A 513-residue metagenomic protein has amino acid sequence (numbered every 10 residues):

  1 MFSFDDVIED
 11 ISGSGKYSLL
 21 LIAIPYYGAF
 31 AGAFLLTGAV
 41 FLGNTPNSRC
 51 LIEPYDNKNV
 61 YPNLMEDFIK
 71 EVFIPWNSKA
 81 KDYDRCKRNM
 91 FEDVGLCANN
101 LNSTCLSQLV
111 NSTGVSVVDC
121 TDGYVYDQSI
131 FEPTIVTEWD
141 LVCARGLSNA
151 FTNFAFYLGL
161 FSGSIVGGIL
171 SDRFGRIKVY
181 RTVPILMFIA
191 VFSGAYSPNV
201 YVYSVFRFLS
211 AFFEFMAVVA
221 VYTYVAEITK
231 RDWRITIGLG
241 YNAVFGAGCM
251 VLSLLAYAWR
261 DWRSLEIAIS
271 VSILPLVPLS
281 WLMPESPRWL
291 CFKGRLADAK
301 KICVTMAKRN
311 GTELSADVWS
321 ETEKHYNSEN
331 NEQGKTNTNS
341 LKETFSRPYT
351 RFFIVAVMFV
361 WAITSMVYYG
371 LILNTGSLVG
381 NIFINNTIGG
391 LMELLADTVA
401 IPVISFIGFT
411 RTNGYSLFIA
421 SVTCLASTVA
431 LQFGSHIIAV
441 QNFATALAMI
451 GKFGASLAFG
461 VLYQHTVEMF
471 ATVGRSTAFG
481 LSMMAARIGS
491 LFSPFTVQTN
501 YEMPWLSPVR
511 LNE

Functional and structural regions predicted by a protein language model:
F2-L19, P75-L147, K308-L373, S377-L378: Flexible cytoplasmic loops linking transmembrane helices in multi-pass membrane transporters
I24, G28-L36, Y157-G163, E214-V219 (+8 more regions): Glycine-rich segments within core transmembrane alpha-helices of 12-TM secondary carriers
Y26, A150, R181, I235-L239 (+3 more regions): Conserved glycine-rich helix-kink/hinge and helix-boundary motifs of the Major Facilitator Superfamily
A33, T37, R207, N242 (+2 more regions): C-terminal transmembrane bundle
N44-V115, T121, T229, A258-N331 (+1 more regions): Central mid-sequence intracellular linker of multi-pass
V136-W139, M216-T229, V251, L371 (+1 more regions): Intracellular juxtamembrane helix-capping segments at the cytosolic ends of symmetry-related transmembrane helices
G175, Y196-Y201, F213, W259-R260 (+1 more regions): Helix-breaking motifs and short loop linkers at transmembrane-helix boundaries and internal kinks in secondary membrane
